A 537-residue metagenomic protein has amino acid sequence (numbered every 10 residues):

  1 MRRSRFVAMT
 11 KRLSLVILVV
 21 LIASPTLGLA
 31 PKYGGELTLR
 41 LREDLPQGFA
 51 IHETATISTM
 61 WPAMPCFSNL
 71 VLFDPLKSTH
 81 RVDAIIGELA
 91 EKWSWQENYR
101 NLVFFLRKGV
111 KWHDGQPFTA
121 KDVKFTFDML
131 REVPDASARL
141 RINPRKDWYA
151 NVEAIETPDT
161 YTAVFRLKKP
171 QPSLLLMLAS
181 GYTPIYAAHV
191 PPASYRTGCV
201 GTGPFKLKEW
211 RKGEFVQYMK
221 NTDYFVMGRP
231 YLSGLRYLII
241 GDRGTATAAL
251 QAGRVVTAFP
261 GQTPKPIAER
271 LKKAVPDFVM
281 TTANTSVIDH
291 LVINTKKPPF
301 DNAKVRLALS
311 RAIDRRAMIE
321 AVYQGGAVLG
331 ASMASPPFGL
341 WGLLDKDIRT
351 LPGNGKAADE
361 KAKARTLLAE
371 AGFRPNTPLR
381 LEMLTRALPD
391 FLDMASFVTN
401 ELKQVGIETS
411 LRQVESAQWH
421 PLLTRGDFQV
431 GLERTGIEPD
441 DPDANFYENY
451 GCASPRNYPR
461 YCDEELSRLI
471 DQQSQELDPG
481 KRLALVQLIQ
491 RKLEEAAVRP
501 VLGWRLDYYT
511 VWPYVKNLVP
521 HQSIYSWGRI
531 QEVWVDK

Functional and structural regions predicted by a protein language model:
K11, K32, F105, K124 (+1 more regions): Surface-exposed binding/hinge segments that line and control ligand-binding clefts or catalytic entry sites
R40-E97, G198-V200: N-terminal lobe/hinge region of extracytoplasmic solute-binding protein
V71-H80, Q171, L176-G234, D242-G244 (+3 more regions): Gly/Pro-rich hinge or "lid" segments in bacterial periplasmic/extracellular proteins
R100, K304, I319, G355-A357 (+4 more regions): Extracytoplasmic/peripheral linker and loop segments enriched in polar/acidic and small residues with frequent Thr/Pro
L130, S137, I155, K208-Q217 (+3 more regions): Extracellular/periplasmic solute-recognition and catalytic clefts
K296, F300-W341, D393-M394, L493-V501: Periplasmic-binding protein-like
V328-E370, L388-D393: Structural transition elements
Y509-K537: Long beta-strand-rich cores associated with HINT superfamily self-processing modules
